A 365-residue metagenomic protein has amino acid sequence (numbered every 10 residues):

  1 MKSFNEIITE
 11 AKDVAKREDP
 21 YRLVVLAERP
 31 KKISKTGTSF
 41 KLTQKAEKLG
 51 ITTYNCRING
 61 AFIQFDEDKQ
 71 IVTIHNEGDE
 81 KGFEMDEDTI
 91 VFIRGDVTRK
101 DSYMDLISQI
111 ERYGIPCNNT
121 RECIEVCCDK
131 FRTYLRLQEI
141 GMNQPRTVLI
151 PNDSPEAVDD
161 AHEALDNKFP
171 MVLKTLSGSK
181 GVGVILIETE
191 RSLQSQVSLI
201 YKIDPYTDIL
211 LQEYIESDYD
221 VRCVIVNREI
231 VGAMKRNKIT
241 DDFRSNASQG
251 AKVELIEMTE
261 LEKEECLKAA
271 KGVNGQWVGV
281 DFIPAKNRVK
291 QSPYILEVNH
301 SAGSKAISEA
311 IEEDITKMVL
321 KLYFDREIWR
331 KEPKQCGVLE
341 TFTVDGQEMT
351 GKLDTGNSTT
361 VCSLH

Functional and structural regions predicted by a protein language model:
K2-N118, E156: ATP-binding N-terminal substructure of ATP-dependent carboxylate-amine bond-forming enzymes
F4, E10-D13, E257, K271 (+1 more regions): C-terminal active-site "lid" helix and adjoining low-complexity regulatory extension at the edge of ATP-using catalytic
P20-K32, T36-T43, T73-H75, K81-D86 (+6 more regions): Active-site nucleotide/adenylate-binding loops and adjacent lid/helix of ATP-dependent enzymes
M171, G232, V278, Y294-E297: Protein kinase-like catalytic core scaffold
V182-A269: Phosphate-binding site of ATP-dependent enzymes
Q212-E213, G275-N287: A short glycine-rich, hydrophobically flanked beta-strand micro-motif that places a catalytic Asp/Glu for divalent metal
V224-V226, I283-N287, D354: Short beta-strand micro-motifs enriched in acidic
V338-H365: Aspartyl protease active-site motif detector
